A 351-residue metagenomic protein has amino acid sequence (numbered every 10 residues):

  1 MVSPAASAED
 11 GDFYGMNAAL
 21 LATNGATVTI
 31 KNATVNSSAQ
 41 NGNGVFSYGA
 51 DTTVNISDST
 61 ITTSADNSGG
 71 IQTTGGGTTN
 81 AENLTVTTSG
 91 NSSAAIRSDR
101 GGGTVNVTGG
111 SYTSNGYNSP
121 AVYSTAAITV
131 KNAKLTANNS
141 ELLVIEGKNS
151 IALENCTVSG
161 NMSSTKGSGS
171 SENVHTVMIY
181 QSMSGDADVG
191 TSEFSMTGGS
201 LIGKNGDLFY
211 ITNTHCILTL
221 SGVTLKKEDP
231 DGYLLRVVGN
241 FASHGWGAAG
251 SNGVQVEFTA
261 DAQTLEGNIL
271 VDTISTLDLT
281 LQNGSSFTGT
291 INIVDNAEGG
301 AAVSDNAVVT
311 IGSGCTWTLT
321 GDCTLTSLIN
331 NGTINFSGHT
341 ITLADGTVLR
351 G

Functional and structural regions predicted by a protein language model:
M1, T27-N32, T53-D58, T78-L84 (+14 more regions): All-beta strand scaffolds that present successive hydrophobic residues in beta-strands
V2-D10, A39-G44, A65-G70, S89-R97 (+9 more regions): Short glycine/acidic-rich loop motifs that flank beta-strands on beta-rich extracellular proteins
S3-G25, Q40-A50, I71-G76: Extracellular beta-strand-rich solenoid/capping regions of secreted or surface-exposed proteins that bind or remodel
S59-T60, T74-Y123, I128-T136: Internal, well-ordered domain-core segments that constitute the primary functional module of diverse proteins
V303-V309, L319-I329, I341-A344: Surface-exposed loop/turn positions within long extracellular repeat scaffolds, especially the passenger domains
G338-R350: Extracellular, surface-exposed repeat architectures
